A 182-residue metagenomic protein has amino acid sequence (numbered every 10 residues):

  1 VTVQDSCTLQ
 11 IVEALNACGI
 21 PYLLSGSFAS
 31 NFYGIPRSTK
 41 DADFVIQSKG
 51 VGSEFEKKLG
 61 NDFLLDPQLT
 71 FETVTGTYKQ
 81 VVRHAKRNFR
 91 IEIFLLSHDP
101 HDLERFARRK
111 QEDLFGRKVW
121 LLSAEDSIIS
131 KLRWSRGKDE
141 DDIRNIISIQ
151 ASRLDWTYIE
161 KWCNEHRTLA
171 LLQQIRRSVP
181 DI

Functional and structural regions predicted by a protein language model:
V1-I182: Compositionally biased terminal segments of proteins
